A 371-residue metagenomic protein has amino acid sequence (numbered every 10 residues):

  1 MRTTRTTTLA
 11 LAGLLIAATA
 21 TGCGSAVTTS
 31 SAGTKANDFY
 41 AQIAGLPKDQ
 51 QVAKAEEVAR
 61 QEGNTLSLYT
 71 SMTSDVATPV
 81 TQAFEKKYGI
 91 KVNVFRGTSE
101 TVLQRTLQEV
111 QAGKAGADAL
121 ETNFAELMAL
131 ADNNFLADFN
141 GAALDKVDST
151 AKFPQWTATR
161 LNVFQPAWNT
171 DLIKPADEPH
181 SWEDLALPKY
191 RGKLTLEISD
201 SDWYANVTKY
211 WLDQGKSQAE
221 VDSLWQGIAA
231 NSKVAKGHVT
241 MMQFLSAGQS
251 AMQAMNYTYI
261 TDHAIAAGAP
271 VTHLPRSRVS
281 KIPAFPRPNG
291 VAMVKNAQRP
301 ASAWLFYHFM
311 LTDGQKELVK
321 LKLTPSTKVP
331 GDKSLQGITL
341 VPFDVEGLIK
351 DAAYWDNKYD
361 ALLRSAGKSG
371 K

Functional and structural regions predicted by a protein language model:
M1-T21: Sec-dependent bacterial lipoprotein signal peptides
A20-T34: Bacterial lipoprotein signal-peptidase II cleavage site
D49-E62, S67-K91: Short, polar/charged alpha-helical segment
L66-T81, N93-S250: Extracytoplasmic ligand-binding site segments that recognize negatively charged/polar headgroups
E126-A129, A251-T272: A ligand-binding cleft/hinge motif common to bilobed small-molecule-binding domains
Q165-I173, T208-L212, P286-S302, F309 (+1 more regions): A bilobed periplasmic-binding-protein/Venus flytrap-type ligand-binding module shared by bacterial periplasmic
Y190-S199, F309-G331: Periplasmic-binding protein-like
D332-K371: Extracellular/periplasmic bilobal clamshell ligand-binding domains
